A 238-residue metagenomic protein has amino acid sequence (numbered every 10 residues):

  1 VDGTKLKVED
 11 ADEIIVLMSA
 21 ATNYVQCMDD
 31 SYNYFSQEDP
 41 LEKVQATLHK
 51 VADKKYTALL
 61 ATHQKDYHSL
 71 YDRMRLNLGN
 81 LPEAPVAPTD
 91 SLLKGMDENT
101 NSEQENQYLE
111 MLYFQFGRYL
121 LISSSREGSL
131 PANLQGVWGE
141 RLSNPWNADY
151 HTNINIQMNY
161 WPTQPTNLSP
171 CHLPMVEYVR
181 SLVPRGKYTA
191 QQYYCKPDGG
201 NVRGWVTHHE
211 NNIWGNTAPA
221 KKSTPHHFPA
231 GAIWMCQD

Functional and structural regions predicted by a protein language model:
V1-Y150, L168-Q191: Acidic/polar, glycine-enriched structural segments that form the non-catalytic walls/loops of the carbohydrate-binding
P145-D238: Aromatic-rich carbohydrate-recognition surfaces in CAZymes
